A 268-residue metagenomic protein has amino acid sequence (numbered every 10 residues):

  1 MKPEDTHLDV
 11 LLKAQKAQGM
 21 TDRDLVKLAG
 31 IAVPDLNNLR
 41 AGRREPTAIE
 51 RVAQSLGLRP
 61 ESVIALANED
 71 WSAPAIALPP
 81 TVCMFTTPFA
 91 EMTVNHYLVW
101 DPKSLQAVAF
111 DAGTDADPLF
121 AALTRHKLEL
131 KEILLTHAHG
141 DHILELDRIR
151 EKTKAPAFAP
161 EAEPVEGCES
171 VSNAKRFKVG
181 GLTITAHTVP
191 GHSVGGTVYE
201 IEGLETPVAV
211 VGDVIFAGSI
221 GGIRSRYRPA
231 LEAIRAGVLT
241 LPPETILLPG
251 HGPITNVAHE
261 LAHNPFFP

Functional and structural regions predicted by a protein language model:
M1-Q18: A short, Lys/Arg-rich alpha-helix, primarily the initiator
T21-V26, V52: Short alpha-helical "recognition helix" segments of helix-turn-helix
G30-R44: Recognition helix of helix-turn-helix/homeodomain-like DNA-binding domains that insert into the DNA major groove
R44, A107, D115-T185: Active-site HxH/HxHxD metal-binding segment of metal-dependent hydrolases
T47-S62: DNA major-groove recognition helix of helix-turn-helix/homeodomain DNA-binding modules
P60-A75: Short amphipathic recognition helices of helix-turn-helix/homeodomain-type DNA-binding modules
A75-H126, Y199-G212, G218: Conserved beta-strand hairpin/beta-sheet module of binuclear metal-dependent hydrolase folds, prominently
L105, S193-P268: Metallo-beta-lactamase
